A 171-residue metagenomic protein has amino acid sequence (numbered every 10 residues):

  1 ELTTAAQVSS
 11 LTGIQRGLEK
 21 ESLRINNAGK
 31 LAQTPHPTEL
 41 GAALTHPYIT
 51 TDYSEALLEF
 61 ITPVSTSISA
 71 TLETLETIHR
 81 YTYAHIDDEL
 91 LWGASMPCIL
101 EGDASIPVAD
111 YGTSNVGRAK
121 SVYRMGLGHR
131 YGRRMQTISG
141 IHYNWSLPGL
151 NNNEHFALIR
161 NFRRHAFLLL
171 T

Functional and structural regions predicted by a protein language model:
E1-G128, T137, A157, F167: Terminal catalytic/cofactor-binding subdomain
Y123-T171: Internal, well-ordered domain-core segments that constitute the primary functional module of diverse proteins
